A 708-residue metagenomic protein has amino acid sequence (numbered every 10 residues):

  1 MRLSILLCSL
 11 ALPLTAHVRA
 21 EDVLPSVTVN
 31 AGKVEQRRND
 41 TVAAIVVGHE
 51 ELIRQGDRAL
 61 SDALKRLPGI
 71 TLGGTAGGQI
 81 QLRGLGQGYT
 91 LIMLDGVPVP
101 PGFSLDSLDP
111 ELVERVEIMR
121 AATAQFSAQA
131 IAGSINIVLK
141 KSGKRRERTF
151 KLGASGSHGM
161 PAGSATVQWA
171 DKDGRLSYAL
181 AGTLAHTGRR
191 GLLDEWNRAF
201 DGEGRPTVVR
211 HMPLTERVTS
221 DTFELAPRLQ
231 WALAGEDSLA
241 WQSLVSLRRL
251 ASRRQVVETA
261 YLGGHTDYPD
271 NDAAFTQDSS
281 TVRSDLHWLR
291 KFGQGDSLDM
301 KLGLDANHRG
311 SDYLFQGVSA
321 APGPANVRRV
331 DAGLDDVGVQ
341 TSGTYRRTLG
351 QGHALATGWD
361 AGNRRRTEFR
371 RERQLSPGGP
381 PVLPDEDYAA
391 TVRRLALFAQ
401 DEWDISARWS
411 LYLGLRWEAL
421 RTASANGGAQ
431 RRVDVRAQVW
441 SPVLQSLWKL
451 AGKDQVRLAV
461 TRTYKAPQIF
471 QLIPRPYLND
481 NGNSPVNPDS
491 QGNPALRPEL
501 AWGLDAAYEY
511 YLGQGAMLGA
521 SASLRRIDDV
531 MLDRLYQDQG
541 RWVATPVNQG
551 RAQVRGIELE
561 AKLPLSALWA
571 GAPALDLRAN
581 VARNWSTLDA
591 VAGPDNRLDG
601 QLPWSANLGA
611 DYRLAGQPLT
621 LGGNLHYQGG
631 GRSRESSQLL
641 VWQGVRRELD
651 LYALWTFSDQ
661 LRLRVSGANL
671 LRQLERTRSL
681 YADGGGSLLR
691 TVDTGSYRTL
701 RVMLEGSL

Functional and structural regions predicted by a protein language model:
L24-Q55, Q79, Q87-T90, G143: N-terminal periplasmic "start-of-domain" segments of outer-membrane beta-barrel proteins
L60-A63, G78-Q81, A130-L152, A165: N-terminal periplasmic accessory domains that precede and gate Gram-negative outer-membrane beta-barrel machines
S61-P98: Extracytoplasmic beta-strand/coil segments of soluble accessory domains associated with Gram-negative outer-membrane
V97-T123: Short acidic/polar hinge/loop motifs at secondary-structure boundaries that mediate gating or recognition
A226-R248, A273-N426, K449, E558-P564 (+1 more regions): Face-selective signature of the C-terminal outer-membrane beta-barrel domain
A273-T281, L334, E386-R394, R462-G519 (+4 more regions): Outer-membrane beta-barrel signature, preferentially recognizing the C-terminal barrel domain of Gram-negative
L411, M517-I527, V543-G631, E635: Gram-negative outer-membrane beta-barrel transporters
Y464, G630-S633, L654-L708: C-terminal beta-signal and adjacent terminal beta-strands/loops of Gram-negative outer-membrane beta-barrel proteins
